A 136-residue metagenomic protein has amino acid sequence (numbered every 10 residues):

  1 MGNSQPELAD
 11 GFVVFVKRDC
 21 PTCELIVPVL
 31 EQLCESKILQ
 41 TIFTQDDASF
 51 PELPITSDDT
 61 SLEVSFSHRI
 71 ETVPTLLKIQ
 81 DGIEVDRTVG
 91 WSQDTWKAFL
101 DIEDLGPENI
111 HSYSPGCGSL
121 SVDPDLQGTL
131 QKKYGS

Functional and structural regions predicted by a protein language model:
M1-G11, D19-P21, L25-L39, F66-V73 (+1 more regions): Non-globular targeting/processing and membrane-anchoring segments
K37-S61: Thiol-based oxidoreductase modules, predominantly thioredoxin-like and allied folds used for disulfide exchange
